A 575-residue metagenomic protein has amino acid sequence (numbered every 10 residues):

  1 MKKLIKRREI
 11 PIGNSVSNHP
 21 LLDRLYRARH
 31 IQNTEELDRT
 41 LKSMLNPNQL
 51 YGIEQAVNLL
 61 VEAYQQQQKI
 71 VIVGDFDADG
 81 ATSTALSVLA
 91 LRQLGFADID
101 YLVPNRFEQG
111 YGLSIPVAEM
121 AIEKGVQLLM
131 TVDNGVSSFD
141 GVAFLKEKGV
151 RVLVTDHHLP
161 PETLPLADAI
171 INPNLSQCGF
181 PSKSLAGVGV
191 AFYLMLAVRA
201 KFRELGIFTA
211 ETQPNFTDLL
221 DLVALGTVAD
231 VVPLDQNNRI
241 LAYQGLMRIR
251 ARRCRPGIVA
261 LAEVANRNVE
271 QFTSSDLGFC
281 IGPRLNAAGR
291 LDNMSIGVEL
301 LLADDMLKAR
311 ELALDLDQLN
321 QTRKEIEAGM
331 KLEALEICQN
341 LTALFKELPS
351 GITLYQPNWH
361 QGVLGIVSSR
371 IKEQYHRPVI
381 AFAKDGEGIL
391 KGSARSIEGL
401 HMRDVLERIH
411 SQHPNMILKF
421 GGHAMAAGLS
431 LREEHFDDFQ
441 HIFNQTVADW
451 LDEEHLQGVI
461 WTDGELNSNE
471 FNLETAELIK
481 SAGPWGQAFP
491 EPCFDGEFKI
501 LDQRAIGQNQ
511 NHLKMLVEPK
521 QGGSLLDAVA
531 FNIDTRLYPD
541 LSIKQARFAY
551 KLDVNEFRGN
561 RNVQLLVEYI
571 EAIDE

Functional and structural regions predicted by a protein language model:
K2, R7-L128, K148-G149, A200-H435 (+3 more regions): Hydrophobic helix-and-loop "lid/oligomerization" segment in the mid-to-C-terminal part of catalytic domains
E62, E162-N172, I258, V517-G522: Acidic-glycine-rich active-site phosphate/pyrophosphate-binding loop
Q66, K308-L314, Q318-T353, E387 (+1 more regions): Mid-to-C-terminal polyanion-binding domains and interfaces
L86, P165-I207, L219-L225, G422: Short alpha-helices
Q127, D168, R547: Conserved acidic residues
V132-V188: Histidine/acidic-residue-rich, glycine-tolerant segments that coordinate divalent metal ions
D140-F144, V367-R370, E474: A short acidic, amphipathic alpha-helical/loop segment
H157-H158, H360, H423, H512: Histidine-centered active-site/metal-ligand motif
